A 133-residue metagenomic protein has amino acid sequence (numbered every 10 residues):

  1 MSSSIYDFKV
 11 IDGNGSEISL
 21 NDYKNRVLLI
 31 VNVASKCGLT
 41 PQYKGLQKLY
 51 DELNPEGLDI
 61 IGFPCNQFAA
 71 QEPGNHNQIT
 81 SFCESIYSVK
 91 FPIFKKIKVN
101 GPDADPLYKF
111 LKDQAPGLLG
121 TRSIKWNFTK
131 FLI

Functional and structural regions predicted by a protein language model:
M1-N21, L39-P41, P106: N-terminal "domain-start" segment that seeds a small globular fold
S2-I5, E17, K24-R26, G57 (+1 more regions): A structure-centric signal for secondary-structure junctions around beta-strands
S19-N21, D51-E52, G117-R122: Surface-exposed acidic, glycine-flexible loop patches that form ligand/cofactor-binding and adhesion interfaces
N25-V27, K36, T40-N66, E84-Y87: Conserved helix-turn-beta segment immediately C-terminal to the redox Cys motif in thioredoxin-like folds
N32, N54-H76, V89-G101: Thiol-based oxidoreductase modules, predominantly thioredoxin-like and allied folds used for disulfide exchange
F82-I133: Thiol/selenol-based redox catalytic cores and closely related redox-interacting motifs
